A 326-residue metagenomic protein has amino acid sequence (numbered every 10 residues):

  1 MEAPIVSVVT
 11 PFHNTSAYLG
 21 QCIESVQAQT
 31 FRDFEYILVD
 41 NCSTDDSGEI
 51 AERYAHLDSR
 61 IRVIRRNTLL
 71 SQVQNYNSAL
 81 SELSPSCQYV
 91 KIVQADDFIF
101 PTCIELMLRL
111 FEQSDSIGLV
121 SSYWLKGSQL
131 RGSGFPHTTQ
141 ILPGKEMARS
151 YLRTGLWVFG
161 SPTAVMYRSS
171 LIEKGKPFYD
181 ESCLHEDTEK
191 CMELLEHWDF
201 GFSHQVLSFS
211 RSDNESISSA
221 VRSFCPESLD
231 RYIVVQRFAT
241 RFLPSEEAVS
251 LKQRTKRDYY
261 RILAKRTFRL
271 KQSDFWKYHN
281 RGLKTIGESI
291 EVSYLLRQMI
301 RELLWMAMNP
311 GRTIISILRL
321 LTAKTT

Functional and structural regions predicted by a protein language model:
A3-V6, Q27-L38, D46, D58-R62: Short loop->beta transition adjacent to catalytic acidic/histidine clusters or analogous donor-positioning motifs
N14-A28: Short, well-formed alpha-helical segments that are part of the catalytic scaffolds of diverse glycosyltransferases
D40-E49, T68: A conserved acidic beta->alpha catalytic loop
R66-P85: Glycine-rich, basic loop-to-helix element that forms the pyrophosphate-binding segment of sugar-nucleotide handling
S86-F98: Short beta-strand-to-loop acidic/aromatic patch adjacent to the donor-nucleotide binding site
T102-F135: Conserved donor NDP-sugar-binding/catalytic core segment of glycosyltransferases
I141-R231: Conserved nucleotide-sugar donor-binding catalytic segment
R266-T326: Membrane-interface aromatic/basic loop that binds lipid-linked glycans or pyrophosphate carriers, typified by
